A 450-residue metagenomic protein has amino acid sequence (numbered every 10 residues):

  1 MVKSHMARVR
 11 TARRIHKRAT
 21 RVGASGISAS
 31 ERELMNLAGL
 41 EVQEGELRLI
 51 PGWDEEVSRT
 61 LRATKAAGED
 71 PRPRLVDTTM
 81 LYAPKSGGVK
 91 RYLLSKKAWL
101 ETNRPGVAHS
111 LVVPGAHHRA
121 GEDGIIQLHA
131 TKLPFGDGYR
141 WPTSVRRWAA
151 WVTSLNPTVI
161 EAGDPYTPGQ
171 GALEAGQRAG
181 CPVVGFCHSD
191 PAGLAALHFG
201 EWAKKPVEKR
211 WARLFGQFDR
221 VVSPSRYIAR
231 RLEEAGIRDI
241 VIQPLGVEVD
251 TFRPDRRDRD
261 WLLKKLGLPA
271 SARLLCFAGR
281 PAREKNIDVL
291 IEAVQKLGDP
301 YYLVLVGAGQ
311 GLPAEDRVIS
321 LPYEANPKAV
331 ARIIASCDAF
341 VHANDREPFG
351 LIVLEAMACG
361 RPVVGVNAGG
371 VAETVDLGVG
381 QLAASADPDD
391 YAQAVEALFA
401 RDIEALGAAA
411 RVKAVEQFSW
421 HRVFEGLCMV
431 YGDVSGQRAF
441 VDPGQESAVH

Functional and structural regions predicted by a protein language model:
V2-H118, D123, Q127, Q295: N-terminal subdomain of nucleotide-sugar transferases
E44, R48-G52, K209-W261: Donor nucleotide-sugar binding/catalytic pocket of nucleotide-sugar-dependent glycosyltransferases
V76-T78, P269-K285, I291-Q295: Conserved donor-binding/catalytic core segment of Leloir-type glycosyltransferases
P182-V184, A192-R213: Nucleotide-sugar donor phosphate/pyrophosphate-binding loop at the beta->alpha transition of glycosyltransferases
G307-A331: Nucleotide-activated donor-binding/catalytic signature segment of Leloir-type glycosyltransferases, i.e., the conserved
Y323, L377-P388, A397-D402: Conserved acidic donor-binding segment of nucleotide-sugar-dependent glycosyltransferases
D345: Aromatic "clamp/platform" in nucleotide-sugar-dependent glycosyltransferases that forms part of the donor/acceptor
P362-G365: Short hydrophobic beta-strand element within catalytic cores of glycosyltransferases and related nucleotide-activated
